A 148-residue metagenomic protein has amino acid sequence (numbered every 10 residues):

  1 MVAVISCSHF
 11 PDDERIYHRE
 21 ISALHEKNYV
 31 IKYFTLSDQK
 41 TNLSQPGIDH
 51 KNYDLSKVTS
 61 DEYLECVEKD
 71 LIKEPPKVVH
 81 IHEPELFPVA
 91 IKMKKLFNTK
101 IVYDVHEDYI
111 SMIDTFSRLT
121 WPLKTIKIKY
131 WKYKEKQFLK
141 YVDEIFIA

Functional and structural regions predicted by a protein language model:
M1-P46, E74, E144-F146: N-terminal subdomain of nucleotide-sugar transferases
V2-A3, L96-D114: Active-site proximal beta-strand in glycosyltransferases
D13, L86-A90: Short, well-ordered alpha-helical microsegments
S22, E65-K69, L96, Y109-M112 (+1 more regions): Membrane-proximal helix-turn-helix segments that form the acceptor-binding/catalytic region of lipid-linked
T35, E83, Y103-E107: A cross-domain feature marking catalytic cores of carbohydrate-active enzymes and several ubiquitous metabolic/repair
K40-D70, R118-T125: A short, charged, and often flexible helix/loop element on the N-terminal side of the glycosyltransferase catalytic
E68-F87, T99-V102: Short N-terminal targeting/anchoring amphipathic segment
I81, I147-A148: Short beta-strand scaffold positions
